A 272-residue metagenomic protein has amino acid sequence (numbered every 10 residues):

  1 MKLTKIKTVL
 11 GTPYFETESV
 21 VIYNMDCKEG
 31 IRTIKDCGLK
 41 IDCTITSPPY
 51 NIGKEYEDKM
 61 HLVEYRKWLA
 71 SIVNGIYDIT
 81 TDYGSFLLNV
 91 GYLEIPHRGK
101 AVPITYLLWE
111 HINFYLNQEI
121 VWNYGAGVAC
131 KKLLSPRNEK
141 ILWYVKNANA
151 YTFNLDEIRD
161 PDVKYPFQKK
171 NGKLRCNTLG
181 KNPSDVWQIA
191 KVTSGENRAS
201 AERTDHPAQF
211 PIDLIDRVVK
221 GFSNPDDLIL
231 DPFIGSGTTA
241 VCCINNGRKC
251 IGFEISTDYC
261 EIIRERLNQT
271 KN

Functional and structural regions predicted by a protein language model:
K2-L3, K7-E261: Core catalytic lobe of class I
D258-N272: Cysteine-dependent PTP/DSP-like catalytic domain, specifically the C-terminal lobe
